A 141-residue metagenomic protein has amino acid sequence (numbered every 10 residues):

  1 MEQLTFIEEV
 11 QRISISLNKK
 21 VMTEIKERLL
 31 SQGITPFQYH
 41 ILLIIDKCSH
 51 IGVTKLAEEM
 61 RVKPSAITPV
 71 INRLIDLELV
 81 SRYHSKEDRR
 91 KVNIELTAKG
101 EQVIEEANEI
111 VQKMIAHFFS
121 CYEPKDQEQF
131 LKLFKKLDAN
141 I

Functional and structural regions predicted by a protein language model:
M1-E2, P124-I141: C-terminal regulatory/oligomerization modules of transcriptional regulators
M1-Q32: N-terminal leader segment of winged-helix/HTH proteins
M22, N72-Q129: Charged, amphipathic alpha-helical coiled-coil/dimerization segments
T23-K63: N-terminal helix-turn-helix DNA-binding core of bacterial DNA-binding proteins
T35, T68, I75: Conserved catalytic core of two-component sensor histidine kinases
L43-K47, N108, K135: Short, locally clustered residues in the helix-turn-helix/winged-helix DNA-binding domain
V53-T54, S65, N72, V92: Residues within helix-turn-helix
